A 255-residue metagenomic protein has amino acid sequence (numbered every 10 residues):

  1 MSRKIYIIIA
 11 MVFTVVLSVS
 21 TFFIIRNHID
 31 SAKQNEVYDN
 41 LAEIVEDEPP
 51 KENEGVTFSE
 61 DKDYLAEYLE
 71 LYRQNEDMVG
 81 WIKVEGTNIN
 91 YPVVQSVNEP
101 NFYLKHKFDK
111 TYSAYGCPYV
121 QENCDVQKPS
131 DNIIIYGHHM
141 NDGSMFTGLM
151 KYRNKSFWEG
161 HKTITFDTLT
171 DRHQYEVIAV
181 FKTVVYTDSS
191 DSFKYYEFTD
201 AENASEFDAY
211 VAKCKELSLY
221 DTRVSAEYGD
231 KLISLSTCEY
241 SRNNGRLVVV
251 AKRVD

Functional and structural regions predicted by a protein language model:
M1-T14: N-terminal Sec-pathway targeting helices
S20-D255: Solvent-exposed, non-transmembrane regions of membrane-associated and secreted proteins
